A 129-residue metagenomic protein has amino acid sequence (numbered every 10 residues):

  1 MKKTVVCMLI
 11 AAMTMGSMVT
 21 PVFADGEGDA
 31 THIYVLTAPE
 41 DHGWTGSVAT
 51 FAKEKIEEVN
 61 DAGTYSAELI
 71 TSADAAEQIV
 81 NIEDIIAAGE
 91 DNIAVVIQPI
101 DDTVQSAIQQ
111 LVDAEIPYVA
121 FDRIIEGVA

Functional and structural regions predicted by a protein language model:
T4-M8, F23-A129: A residue-level marker of the well-folded mature domains of exported/periplasmic proteins
A11-A12: Repetitive helical segments and hydrophobic/amphipathic motifs
M15-V22: C-terminal segment of classical bacterial N-terminal signal peptides
